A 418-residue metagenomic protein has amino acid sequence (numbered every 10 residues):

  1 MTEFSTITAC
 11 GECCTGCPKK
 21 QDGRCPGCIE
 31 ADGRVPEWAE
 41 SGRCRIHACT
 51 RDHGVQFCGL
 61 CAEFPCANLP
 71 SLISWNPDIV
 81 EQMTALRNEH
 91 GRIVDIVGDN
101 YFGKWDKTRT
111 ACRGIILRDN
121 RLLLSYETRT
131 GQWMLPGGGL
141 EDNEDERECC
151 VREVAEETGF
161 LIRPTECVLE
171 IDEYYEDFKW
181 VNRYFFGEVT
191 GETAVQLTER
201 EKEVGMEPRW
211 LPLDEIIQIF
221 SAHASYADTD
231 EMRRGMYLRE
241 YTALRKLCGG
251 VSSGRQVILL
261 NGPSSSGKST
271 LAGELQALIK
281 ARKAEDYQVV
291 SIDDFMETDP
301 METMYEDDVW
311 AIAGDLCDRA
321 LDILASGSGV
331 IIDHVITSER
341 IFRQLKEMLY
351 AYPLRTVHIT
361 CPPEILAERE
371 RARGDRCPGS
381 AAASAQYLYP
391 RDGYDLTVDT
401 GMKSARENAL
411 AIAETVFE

Functional and structural regions predicted by a protein language model:
M1-R92, V251: Cysteine-centered metal-binding/redox modules
R92-R113: Acidic, metal-coordinating catalytic segment for phosphate/diphosphate chemistry, firing primarily on the Nudix
L117-E156: Conserved Nudix-box catalytic region and its N-terminal flanking loop in Nudix hydrolases and closely related
L140-R163, D172-Y226: Unchanged
S269: Walker A/P-loop
G273-D318: Conserved substrate/cofactor phosphate-moiety recognition/catalytic segment in nucleotide-dependent phosphotransferases
Y350-R369, V398: Conserved phosphate-donor/acceptor-positioning beta-strand/loop module used by diverse small-molecule
E368-A411, F417-E418: Small-molecule kinase domains that catalyze NTP-dependent phosphoryl transfer to phosphate-bearing small molecules
